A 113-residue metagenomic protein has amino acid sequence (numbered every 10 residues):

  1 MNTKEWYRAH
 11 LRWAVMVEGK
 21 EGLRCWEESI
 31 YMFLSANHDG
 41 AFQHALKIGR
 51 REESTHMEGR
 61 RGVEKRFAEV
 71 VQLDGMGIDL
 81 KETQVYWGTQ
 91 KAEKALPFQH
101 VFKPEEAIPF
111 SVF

Functional and structural regions predicted by a protein language model:
M1-T3, C25: Solvent-exposed loop and beta-edge segments used for protein-protein assembly and interaction
T3-A9: Short structural boundary motif marking the start of a folded domain
H10-M16: Generic short beta-strand segments
M16-L23: Short, cysteine-centered beta-strand-loop-beta hairpins and adjacent loop/turn segments enriched in charged/polar
L23-A36: A short, exposed loop/beta-hairpin motif centered on an aromatic-Gly-Thr core
N37-R51: A short, charged, amphipathic alpha-helix used as a generic interaction element across diverse proteins
R51-F113: Short, mixed-charge low-complexity intrinsically disordered segments
